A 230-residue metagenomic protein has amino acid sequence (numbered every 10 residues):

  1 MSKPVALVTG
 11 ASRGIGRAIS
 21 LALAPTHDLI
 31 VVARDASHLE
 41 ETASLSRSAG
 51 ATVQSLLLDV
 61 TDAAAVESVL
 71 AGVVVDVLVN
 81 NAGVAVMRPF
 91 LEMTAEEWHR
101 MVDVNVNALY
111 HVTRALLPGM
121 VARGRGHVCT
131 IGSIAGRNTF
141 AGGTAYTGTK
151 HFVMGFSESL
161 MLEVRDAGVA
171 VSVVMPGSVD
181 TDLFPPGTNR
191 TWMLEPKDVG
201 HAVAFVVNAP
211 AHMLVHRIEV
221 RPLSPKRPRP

Functional and structural regions predicted by a protein language model:
S12-R13: Conserved glycine-rich cofactor-binding loop
T26-E41: Conserved glycine-rich Rossmann-like NAD(P)H-binding loop of the short-chain dehydrogenase/reductase
L56-S68, A95: The beta1-alpha1 cofactor-binding region of Rossmann-like NAD(H)/NADP(H)-dependent oxidoreductases
P89-F90, E97-H99: Substrate-binding pocket helix/loop in short-chain dehydrogenase/reductase
T113, T149: Active-site helix of classical SDR
S133: Residue(s) in the substrate-gating loop at a strand-loop-helix junction that position the organic substrate next
D166-V169, V173-V174, T181, T188-P228: C-terminal helical subdomain
